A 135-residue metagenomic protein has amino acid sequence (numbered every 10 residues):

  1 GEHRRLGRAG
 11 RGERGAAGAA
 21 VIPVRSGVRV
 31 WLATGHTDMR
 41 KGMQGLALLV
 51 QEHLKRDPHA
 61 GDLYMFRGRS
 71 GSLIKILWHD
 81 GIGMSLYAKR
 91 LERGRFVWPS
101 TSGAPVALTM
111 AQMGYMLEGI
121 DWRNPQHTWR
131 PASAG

Functional and structural regions predicted by a protein language model:
G1-A20: Short, low-complexity, charged amphipathic interaction modules
G18-G135: Polybasic/polar functional segments that serve as interface/processing modules
